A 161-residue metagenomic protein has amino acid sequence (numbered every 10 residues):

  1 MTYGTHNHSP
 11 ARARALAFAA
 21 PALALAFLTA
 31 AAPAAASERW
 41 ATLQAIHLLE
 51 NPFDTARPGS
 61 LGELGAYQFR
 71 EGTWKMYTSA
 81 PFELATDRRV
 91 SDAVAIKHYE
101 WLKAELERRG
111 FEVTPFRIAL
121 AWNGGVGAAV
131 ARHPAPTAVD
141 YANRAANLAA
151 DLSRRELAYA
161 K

Functional and structural regions predicted by a protein language model:
Y3-A20: Bacterial N-terminal signal peptides that target proteins for export
A19-A30: Bacterial N-terminal signal peptides
A32-A36: Sec/Tat signal peptide C-region and signal peptidase I cleavage site
E38-D54, A95-I96, I118-V126: Short, functionally critical alpha-helical segments immediately adjacent to catalytic or ligand/cofactor-binding
E38-L43, L61-L64, V113-P115: Extracytoplasmic
Q44-G72: N-terminal targeting signals for Sec/Tat export/insertion, comprising classic cleavable signal peptides
E71, K75-V130: Alpha-helical segment that forms one wall of the substrate-binding/catalytic cleft in peptidoglycan-active domains
V113-K161: Catalytic and substrate-binding regions of cell-wall glycan-acting enzymes that process beta-1,4-linked
